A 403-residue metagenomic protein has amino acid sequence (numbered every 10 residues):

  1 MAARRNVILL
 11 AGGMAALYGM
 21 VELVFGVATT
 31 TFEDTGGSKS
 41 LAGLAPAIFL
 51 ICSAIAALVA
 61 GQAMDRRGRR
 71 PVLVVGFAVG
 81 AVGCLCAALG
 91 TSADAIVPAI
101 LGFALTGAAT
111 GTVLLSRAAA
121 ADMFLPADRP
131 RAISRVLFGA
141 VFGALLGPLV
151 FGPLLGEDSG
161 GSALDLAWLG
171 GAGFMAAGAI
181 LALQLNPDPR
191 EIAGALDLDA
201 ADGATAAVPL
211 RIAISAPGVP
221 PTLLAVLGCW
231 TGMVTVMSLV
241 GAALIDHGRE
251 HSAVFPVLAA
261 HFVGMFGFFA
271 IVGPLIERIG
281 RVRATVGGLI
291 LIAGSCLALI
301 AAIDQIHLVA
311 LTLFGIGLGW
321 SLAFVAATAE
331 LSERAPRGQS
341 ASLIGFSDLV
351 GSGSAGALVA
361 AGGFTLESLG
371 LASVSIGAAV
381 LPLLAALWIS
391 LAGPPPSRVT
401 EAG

Functional and structural regions predicted by a protein language model:
M1-I51, P220-P221, A225, M233-D246 (+1 more regions): Helix-loop boundary and gating motifs at the non-cytosolic
M1-R4, P187-L223: Juxtamembrane intracellular "pre-TM" segments in multi-pass secondary transporters
A15, I96-G111, L308-L322: Hydrophobic core of transmembrane alpha-helices in multi-pass small-molecule transporters, especially MFS/SLC-type
A28, G111-F124, L322-A335: Intracellular juxtamembrane helix-capping segments at the cytosolic ends of symmetry-related transmembrane helices
A56-G68, F268-R281, L366: Helix-to-loop junctions at the C-terminal end of transmembrane segments in multipass secondary transporters
A78-A93, L291-D304: C-terminal ends and interior cores of transmembrane alpha-helices in multi-pass membrane transporters/permeases
G102-G139: Cytoplasmic helix-loop-helix junction between adjacent transmembrane helices in 12-TM secondary transporters
F151-G152, A172-D197, W388-A392: C-terminal membrane-cytosol helix-exit motif in multi-pass small-molecule transporters
